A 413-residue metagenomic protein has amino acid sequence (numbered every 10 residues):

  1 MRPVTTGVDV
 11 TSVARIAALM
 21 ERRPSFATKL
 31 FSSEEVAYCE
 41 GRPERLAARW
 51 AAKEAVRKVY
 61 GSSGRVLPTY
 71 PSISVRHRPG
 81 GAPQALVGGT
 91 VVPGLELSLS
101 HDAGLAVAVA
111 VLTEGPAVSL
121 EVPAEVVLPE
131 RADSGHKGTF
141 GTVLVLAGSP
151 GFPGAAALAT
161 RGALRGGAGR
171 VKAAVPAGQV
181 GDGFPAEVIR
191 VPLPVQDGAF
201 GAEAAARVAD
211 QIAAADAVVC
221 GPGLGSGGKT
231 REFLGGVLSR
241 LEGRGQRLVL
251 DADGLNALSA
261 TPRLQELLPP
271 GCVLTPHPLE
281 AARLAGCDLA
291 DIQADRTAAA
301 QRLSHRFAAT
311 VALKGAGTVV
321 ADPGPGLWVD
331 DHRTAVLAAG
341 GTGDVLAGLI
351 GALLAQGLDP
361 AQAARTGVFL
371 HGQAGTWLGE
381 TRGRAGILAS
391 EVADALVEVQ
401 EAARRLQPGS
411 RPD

Functional and structural regions predicted by a protein language model:
M1-E121: Core catalytic alpha/beta fold that binds nucleotide/phospho-ligands
G115-L248, N256-V273, P278-D413: Small-residue (G/A/S/T)-rich helix-start motifs and N-terminal tracts that mark the onset
